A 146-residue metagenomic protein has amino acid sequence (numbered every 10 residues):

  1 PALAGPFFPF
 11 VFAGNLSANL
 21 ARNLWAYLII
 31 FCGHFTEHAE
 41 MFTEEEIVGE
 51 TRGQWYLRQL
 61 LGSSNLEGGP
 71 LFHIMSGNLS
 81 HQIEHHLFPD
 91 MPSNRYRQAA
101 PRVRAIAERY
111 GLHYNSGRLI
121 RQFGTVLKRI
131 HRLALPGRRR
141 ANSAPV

Functional and structural regions predicted by a protein language model:
P1-V146: Hydrophobic transmembrane helical bundles of multi-pass organellar membrane proteins
